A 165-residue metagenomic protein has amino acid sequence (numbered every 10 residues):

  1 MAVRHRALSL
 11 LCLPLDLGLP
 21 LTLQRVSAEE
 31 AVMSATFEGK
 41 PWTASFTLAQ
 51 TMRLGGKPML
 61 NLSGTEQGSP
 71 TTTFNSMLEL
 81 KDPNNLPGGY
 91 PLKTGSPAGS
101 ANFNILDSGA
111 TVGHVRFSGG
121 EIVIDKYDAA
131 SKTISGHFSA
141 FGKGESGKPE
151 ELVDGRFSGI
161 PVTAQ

Functional and structural regions predicted by a protein language model:
M1-L11: Bacterial N-terminal signal peptides that target proteins for export
H5, P20-Q24: Amphipathic/hydrophobic helical signal segments and adjacent flexible N-terminal regions that mediate secretion
S9-P20: Bacterial N-terminal signal peptides
L23-P58: Polar/acidic, low-complexity leader/linker segments enriched in S/T/G and N/D
M33, M52-S131: Surface-exposed helix/loop patches within compact recognition domains
A35-G39, G64-S69, A140-S146: Short acidic, glycine-rich loop/turn motifs
K126-Q165: C-terminal or internal capping secondary-structure element at the end of a domain, subdomain, or sheet
